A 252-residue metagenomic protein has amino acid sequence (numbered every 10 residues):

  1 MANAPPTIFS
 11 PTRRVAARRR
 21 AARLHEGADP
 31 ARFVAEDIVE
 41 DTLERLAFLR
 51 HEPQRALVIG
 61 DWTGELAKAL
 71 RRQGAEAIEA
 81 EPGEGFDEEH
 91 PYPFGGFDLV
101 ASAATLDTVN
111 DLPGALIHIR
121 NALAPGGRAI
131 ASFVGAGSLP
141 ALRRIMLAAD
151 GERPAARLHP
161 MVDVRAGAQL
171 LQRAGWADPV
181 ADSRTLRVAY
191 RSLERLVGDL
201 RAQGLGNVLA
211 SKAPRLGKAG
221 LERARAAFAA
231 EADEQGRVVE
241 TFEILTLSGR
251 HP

Functional and structural regions predicted by a protein language model:
M1-E40: N-terminal, positively charged/glycine-rich alpha-helical extensions of SAM-dependent methyltransferases
N3, P30-A31, R184-P252: Conserved Class I S-adenosyl-L-methionine
F33-Q54, E65: Conserved alpha-helix/loop element of class I SAM-dependent methyltransferases that forms part of the SAM/SAH-binding
T63-A75: Conserved SAM-binding loop of SAM-dependent methyltransferases across substrates and taxa, primarily the Class I
I78-P91: Adenosine-cofactor binding site in Rossmann-like domains, unifying the SAM/SAH pocket of S-adenosylmethionine-dependent
E89-V100: A short acidic, Gly/Pro-enriched loop at the edge of an enzyme's catalytic core that lines a small-molecule cofactor
P113-R128: A short glycine-rich, Lys/Arg-flanked "PGG" loop and its adjoining helix->strand segment in the class I
I130-L193, G206-A210, P214: Conserved catalytic/acceptor-binding region of the Class I
